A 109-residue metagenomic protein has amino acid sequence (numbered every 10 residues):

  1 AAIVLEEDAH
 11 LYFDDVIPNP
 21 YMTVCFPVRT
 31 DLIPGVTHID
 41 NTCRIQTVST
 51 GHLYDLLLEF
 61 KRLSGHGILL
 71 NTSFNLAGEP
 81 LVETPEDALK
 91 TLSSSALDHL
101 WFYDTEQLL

Functional and structural regions predicted by a protein language model:
A1-L109: Flexible beta->alpha loop and helix N-cap segments adjacent to enzyme active/binding sites
